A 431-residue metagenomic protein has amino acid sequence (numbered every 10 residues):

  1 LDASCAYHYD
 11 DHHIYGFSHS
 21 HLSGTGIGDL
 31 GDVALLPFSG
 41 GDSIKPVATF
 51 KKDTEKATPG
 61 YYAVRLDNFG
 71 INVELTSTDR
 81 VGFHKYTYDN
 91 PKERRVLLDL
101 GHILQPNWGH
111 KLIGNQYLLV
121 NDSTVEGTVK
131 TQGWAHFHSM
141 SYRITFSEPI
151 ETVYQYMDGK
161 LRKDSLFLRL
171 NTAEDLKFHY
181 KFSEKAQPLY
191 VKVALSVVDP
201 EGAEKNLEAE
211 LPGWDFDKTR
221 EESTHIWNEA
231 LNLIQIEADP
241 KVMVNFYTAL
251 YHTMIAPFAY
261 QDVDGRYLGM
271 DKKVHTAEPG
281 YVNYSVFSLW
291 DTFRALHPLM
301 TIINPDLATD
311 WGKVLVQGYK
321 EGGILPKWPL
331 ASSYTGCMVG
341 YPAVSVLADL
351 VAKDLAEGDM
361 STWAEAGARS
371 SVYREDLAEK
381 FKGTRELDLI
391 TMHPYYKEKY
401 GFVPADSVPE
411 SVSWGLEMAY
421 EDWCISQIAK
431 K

Functional and structural regions predicted by a protein language model:
L1-S345, V351-L416, Y420-K431: Accessory carbohydrate-recognition regions in carbohydrate-active enzymes
